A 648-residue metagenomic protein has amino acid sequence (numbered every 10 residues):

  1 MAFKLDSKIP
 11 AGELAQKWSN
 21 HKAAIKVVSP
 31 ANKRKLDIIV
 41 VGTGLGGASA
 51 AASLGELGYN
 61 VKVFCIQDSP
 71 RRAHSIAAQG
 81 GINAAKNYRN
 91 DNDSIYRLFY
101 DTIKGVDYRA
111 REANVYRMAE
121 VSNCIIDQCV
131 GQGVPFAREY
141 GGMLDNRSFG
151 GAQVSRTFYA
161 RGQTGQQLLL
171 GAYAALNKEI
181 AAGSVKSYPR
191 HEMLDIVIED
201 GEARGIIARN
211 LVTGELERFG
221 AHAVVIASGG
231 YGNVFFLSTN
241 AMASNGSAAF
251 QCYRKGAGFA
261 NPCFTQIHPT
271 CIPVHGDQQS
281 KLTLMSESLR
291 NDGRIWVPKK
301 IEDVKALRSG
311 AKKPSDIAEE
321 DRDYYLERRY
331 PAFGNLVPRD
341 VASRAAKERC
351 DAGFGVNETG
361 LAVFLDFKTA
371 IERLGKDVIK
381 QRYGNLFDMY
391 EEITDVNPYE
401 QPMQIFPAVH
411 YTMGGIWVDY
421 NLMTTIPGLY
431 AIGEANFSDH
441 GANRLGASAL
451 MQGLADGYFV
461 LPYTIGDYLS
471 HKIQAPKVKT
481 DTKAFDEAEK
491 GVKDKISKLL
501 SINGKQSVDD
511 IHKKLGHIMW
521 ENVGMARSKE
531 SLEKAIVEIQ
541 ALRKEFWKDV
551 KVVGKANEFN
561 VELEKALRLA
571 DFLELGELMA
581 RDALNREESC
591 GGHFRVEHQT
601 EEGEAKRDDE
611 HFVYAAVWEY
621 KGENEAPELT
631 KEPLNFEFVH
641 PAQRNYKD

Functional and structural regions predicted by a protein language model:
S19-V28, N32-D37, A50-S53, L57-Y59 (+10 more regions): Glycine- and aromatic-enriched mobile tails/lids
R34-L36, G214-A223, T425: Core beta-strand elements of the Rossmann-like FAD/NAD(P) dinucleotide-binding domain in flavoenzyme oxidoreductases
G42-L45: Glycine-rich Rossmann-fold phosphate-binding loop(s) that bind the pyrophosphate of adenine dinucleotide cofactors
D68-Y100, Q266-T270, D277-K281: Conserved N-terminal glycine-rich FAD pyrophosphate-binding loop of Rossmann-like flavoproteins
F99-N146: Rossmann-like flavin
Q128-E215, G220, A227, C271-M285: Conserved redox-cofactor binding core of oxidoreductases
A223-L282, H440-Y463: Glycine-rich loop(s) and the adjacent beta-strand/alpha-helix scaffold that form part
Q251, A257-E392, Y463-D467: An anion/pyrophosphate-binding glycine-rich loop and adjacent beta-alpha core in soluble alpha-beta enzymes
